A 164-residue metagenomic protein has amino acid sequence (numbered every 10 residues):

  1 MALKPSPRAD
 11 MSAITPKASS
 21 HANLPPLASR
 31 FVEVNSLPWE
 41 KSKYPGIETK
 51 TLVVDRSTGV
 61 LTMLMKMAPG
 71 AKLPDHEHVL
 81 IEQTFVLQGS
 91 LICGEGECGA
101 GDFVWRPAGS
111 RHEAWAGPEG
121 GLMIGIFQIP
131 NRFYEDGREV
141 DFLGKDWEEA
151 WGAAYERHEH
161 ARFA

Functional and structural regions predicted by a protein language model:
A2-T58, E139-A164: A short, N-terminal "cap"/entry segment at the start of jelly-roll beta-barrel domains of the cupin/DSBH fold
G46-E77, P107-R111: Conserved short histidine dyad/triad with adjacent acidic residue
G59, E77-V79, G96-C98, A116-P118: Short glycine/proline-enriched turns and hinge-like loops at secondary-structure junctions
M67, L80-E82, R138-K145: Short intrinsically disordered coil segments
A68-P69, H78-C93: Glycine- and acidic-residue-biased ligand/ion/polar-headgroup-sensing regions
I92-A116: Short acidic-glycine-tyrosine-enriched beta hairpin
A108-G137: Ligand-binding loop in jelly-roll beta-barrel domains
